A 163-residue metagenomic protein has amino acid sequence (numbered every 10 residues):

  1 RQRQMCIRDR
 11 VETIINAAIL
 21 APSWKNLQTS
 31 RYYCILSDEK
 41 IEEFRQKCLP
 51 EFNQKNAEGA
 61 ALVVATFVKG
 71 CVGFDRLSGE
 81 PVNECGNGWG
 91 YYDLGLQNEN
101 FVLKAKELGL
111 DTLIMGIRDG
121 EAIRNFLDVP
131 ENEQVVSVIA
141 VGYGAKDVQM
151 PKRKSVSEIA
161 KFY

Functional and structural regions predicted by a protein language model:
Q2-I7: Short, small-residue-biased leader/transition segments that mark boundaries at the very start of proteins
V11-N16: Short amphipathic alpha-helical segments
A18-I19, V64, E80-F126: Small-aliphatic-rich amphipathic alpha-helix that forms the alpha element of a beta-alpha
S23-L94: Glycine/small-residue-rich phosphate/adenosyl-binding loop
L27-S30, L110, V136: Short secondary-structure junction motifs
N53-V63, D128-M150: A glycine-rich helix N-cap at a beta->alpha junction
V68, I117, Y143: Short secondary-structure boundary segments
G144-Y163: C-terminal domain-closing interface element
